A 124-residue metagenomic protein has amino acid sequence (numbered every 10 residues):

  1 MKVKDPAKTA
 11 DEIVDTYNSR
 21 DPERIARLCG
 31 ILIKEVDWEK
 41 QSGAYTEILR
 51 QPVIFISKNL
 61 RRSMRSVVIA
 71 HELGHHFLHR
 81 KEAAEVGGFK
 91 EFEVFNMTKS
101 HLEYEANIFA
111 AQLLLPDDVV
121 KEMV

Functional and structural regions predicted by a protein language model:
M1-V124: Active-site hotspot residues in diverse enzymes, especially metal/ion-binding acidic/histidine motifs
